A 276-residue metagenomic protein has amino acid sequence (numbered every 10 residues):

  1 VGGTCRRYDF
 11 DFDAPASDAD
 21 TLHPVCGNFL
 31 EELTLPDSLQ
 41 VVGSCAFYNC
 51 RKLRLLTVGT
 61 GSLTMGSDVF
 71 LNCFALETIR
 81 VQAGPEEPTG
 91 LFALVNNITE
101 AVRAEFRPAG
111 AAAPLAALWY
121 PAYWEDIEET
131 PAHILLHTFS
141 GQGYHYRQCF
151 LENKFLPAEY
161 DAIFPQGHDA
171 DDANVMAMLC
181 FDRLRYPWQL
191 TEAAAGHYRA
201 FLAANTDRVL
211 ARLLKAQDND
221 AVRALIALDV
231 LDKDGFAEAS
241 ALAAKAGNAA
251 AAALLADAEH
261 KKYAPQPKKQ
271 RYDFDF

Functional and structural regions predicted by a protein language model:
V1-V41, R51-T64, F74-G90, T99-C180 (+2 more regions): Structural signature of tandem-repeat unit edges
S44, D218-I226, N248-D257, A264: Ankyrin repeat structural motif
F181-Y198, D220-L225: Repeat-mediated protein-protein interaction surfaces in helical alpha-solenoids
T191-N205, V230-A237, A250, H260-D275: Ankyrin repeat arrays, specifically the small/polar loop and inter-repeat linker segments at the C-terminal end of each
R212-D218, L242-N248: Ankyrin repeat A-helix N-terminal signature
V222-A243: C-terminal structured domain segments
